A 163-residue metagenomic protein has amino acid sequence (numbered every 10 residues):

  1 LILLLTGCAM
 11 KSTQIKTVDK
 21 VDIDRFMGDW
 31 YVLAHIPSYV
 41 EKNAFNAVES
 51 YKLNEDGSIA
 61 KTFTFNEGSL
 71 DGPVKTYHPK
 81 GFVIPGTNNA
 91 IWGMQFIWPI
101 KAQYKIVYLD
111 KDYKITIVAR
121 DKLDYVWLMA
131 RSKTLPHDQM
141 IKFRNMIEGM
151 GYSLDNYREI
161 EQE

Functional and structural regions predicted by a protein language model:
C8-E163: A beta-rich soluble binding module of mature secreted/lumenal proteins
